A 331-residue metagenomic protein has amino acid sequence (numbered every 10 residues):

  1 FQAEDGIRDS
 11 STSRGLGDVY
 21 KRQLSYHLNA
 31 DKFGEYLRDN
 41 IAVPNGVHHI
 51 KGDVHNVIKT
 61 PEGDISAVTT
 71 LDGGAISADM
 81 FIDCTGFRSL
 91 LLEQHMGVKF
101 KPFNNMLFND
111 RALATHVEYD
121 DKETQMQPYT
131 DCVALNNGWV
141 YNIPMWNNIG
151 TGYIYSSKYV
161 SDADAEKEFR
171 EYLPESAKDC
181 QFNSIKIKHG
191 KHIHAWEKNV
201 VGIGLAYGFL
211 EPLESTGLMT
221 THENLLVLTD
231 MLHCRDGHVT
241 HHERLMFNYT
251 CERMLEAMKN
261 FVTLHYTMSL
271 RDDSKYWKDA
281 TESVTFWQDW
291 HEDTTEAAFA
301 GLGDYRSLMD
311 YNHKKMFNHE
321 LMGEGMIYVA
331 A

Functional and structural regions predicted by a protein language model:
F1-Y20: Single conserved hydrophobic/aromatic residue that forms the stacking wall/gate of nucleotide- or nucleobase-binding
G17, G46-V47, V200: Short, conserved active-site loop motifs that form the nucleotide-linked donor/cofactor pocket
R22-A165: Predominantly flavin-linked oxidoreductase catalytic cores and closely associated redox partners
T60-S66, H194-K198, L270-R271: A short, glycine/Asx- and small/polar-enriched loop/turn that sits immediately N-terminal to a beta-strand
A134-K186, G208-T220, G237: Conserved FAD/dinucleotide-binding core of flavoprotein oxidoreductases
Q181-K186, I193-N248: A conserved active-site cap/scaffold subdomain adjacent to cofactor or substrate pockets
D230-A331: Long, low-complexity C-terminal extensions of enzymes
